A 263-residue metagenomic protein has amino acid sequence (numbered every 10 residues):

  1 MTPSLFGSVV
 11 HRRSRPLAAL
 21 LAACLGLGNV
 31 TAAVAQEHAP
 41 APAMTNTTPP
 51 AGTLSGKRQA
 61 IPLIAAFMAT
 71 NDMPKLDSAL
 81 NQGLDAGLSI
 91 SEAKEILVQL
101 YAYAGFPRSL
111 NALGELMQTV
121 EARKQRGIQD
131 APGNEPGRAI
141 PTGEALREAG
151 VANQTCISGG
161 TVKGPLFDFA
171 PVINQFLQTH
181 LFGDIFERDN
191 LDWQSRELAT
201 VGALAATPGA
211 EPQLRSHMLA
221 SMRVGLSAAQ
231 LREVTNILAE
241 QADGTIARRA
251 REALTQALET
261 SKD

Functional and structural regions predicted by a protein language model:
T2-L20: Bacterial N-terminal signal peptides that target proteins for export
C24-K57, A69-A86, S91-E95, Y101-A102 (+4 more regions): Acidic, glycine/proline-rich low-complexity segments that act as flexible tails and inter-domain linkers
R58-T70, S195-A210: Amphipathic, charged-and-aliphatic alpha-helical interface segments that function as noncatalytic docking
A79, G209-L219, R232: Short conserved catalytic/interaction loops centered on acidic-Pro-aromatic/His motifs
I173, S195, L214-H217: Amphipathic alpha-helical interface surfaces
R223, A229-R232: C-terminal structured interaction module
